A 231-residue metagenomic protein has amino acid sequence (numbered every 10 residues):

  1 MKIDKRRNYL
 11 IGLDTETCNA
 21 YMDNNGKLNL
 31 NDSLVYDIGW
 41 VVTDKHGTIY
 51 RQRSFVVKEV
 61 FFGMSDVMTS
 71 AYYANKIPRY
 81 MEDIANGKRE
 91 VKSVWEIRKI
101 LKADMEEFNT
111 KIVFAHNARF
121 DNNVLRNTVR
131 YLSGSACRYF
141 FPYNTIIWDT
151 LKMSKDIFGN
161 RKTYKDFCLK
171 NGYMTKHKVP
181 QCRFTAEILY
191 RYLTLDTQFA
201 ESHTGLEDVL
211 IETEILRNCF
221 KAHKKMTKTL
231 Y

Functional and structural regions predicted by a protein language model:
K2-T128, E187: Conserved non-catalytic scaffold segment of RNase H-like nuclease domains
G12-D14, I147, E212: Generic enzyme active-site microenvironment
F55-K58, F140-F158: A short, structured active-site edge motif that brings together acidic residues
F62-E82, T150-E207: Active-site-proximal helix-loop-helix substrate-binding element of RNase H-like nuclease domains
M81-K88, S135-F141, D196-E201: Short, polar/flexible loop-turn hinges at active-site or ligand-entry regions and domain interfaces
I112-R119, N123-V124, V129, L169-Y231: Acidic, Mg2+-coordinating catalytic module of metal-dependent nucleases/exonucleases that use a two-metal-ion mechanism
F120-W148: Substrate-recognition/cap helix-loop segment adjacent to the acidic, metal-dependent catalytic center of Asp-based
